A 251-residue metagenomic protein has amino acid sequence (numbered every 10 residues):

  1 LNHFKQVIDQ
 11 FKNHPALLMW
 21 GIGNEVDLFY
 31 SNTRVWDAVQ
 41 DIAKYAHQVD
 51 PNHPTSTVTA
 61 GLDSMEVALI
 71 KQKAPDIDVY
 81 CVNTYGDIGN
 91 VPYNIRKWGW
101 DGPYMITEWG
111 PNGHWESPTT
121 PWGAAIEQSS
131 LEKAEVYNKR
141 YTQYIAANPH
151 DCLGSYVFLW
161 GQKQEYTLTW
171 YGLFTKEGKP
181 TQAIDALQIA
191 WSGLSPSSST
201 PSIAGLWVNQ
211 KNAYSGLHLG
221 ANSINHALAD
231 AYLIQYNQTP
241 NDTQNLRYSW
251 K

Functional and structural regions predicted by a protein language model:
L1, L28-F29, I70, T119-T120 (+1 more regions): Surface-exposed, active-site-proximal loop segments in enzymatic domains
N2-D9, P15, D37-K44, Q48 (+1 more regions): Solvent-exposed, polar/charged alpha-helical surfaces in well-ordered, non-transmembrane soluble domains, broadly
H3-F4, D9, M19, V39 (+4 more regions): Secreted/periplasmic carbohydrate-active enzymes, especially glycoside hydrolases
H3-R34, S56-V67, L153-V157: Active-site groove signature of glycoside hydrolases
V7, W20, A46, Y80 (+3 more regions): Conserved, mostly hydrophobic/aromatic
N13-A16, P51, D76, D151: Glycine-centered tight turns that cap/initiate beta-strands
D37, I42-A146: Extracellular glycoside hydrolase catalytic/binding regions
R96-S249: Substrate-binding clefts and catalytic carboxylate motifs of secreted carbohydrate-active enzymes
